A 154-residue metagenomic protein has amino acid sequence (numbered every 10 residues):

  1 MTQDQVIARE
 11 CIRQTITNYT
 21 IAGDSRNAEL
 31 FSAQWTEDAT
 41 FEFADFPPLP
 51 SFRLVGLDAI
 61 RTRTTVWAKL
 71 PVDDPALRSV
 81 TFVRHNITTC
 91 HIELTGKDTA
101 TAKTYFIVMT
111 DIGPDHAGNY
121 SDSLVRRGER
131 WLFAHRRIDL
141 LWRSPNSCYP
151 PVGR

Functional and structural regions predicted by a protein language model:
M1-A33, E37: Short, low-complexity N-terminal intrinsically disordered segments enriched in polar/charged residues
C11-Q14, R84, H116: Short, glycine/acidic-rich beta->alpha junctions
G23, W35-T36, F43, F106-V108 (+1 more regions): Short beta-strand segments enriched in hydrophobic/aromatic residues within well-folded beta-rich domains
A28-K103: A solvent-exposed, acidic/Ser-Thr-rich amphipathic alpha-helical stretch
I87-I92, I107-V108, N119-V125: Hydrophobic/aromatic beta-strand elements that line small-molecule binding cavities or substrate pockets in beta-rich
T99-T101, A117-P150: Short beta-strand edge/turn micro-motifs at domain boundaries
M109-D115: Short, cysteine-centered beta-strand-loop-beta hairpins and adjacent loop/turn segments enriched in charged/polar
V152-R154: Short terminal or interdomain "cap/linker" segment that borders an active site or interface and mediates
